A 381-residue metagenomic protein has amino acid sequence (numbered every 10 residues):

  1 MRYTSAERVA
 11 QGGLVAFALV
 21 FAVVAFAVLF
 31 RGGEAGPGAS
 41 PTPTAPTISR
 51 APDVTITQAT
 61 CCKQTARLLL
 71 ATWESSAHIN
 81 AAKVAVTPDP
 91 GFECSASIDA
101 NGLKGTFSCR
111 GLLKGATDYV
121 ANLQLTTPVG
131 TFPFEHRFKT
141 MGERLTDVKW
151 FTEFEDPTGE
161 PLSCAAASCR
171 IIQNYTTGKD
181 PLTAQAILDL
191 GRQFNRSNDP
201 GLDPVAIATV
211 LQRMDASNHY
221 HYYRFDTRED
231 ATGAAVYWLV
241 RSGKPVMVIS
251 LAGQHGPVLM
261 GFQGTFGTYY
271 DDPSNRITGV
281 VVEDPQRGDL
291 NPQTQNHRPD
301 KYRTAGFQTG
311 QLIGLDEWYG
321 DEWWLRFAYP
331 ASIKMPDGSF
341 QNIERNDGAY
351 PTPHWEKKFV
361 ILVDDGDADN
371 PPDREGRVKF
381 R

Functional and structural regions predicted by a protein language model:
R2-F17: N-terminal Sec-pathway targeting helices
V24-T47: C-terminal region of N-terminal signal peptides and the immediate post-cleavage residues of exported proteins
A39-K83, G115, Q124, F134-E143: N-terminal non-catalytic regions of secreted/periplasmic and cell-surface proteins
N101-S108: Aromatic sugar-binding surface patches on proteins that engage polysaccharides or sugar-phosphate polymers
R110-D118: Surface-exposed, short loops/turns at beta-strand junctions within beta-sandwich domains
K139-P200, L315, E322, R326 (+4 more regions): Active-site-adjacent structural segments surrounding the nucleophilic cysteine of cysteine proteases and isopeptidases
A186-D347, P351-K357: Conserved active-site-adjacent core of cysteine acyl-enzyme catalytic domains
